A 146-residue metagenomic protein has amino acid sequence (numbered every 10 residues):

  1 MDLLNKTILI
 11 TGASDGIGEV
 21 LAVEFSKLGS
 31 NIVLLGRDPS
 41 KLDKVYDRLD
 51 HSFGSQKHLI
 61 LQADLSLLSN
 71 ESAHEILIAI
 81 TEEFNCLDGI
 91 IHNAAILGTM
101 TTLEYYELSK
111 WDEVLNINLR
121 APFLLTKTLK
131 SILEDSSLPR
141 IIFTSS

Functional and structural regions predicted by a protein language model:
K6, C86-D88, L133-S146: Active-site loop of short-chain dehydrogenase/reductase
S14-D15: Conserved glycine-rich cofactor-binding loop
S30-V45: Conserved glycine-rich Rossmann-like NAD(P)H-binding loop of the short-chain dehydrogenase/reductase
F53-S69: Rossmann-fold cofactor-recognition segment
I76, T101-L103, K110-L115: Substrate-binding pocket helix/loop in short-chain dehydrogenase/reductase
N93-T99: Conserved NAD(P)H cofactor-binding loop of Rossmann-fold oxidoreductase domains
T126-K127: A short, exposed helix-loop element centered on a Lys and neighboring polar residues
